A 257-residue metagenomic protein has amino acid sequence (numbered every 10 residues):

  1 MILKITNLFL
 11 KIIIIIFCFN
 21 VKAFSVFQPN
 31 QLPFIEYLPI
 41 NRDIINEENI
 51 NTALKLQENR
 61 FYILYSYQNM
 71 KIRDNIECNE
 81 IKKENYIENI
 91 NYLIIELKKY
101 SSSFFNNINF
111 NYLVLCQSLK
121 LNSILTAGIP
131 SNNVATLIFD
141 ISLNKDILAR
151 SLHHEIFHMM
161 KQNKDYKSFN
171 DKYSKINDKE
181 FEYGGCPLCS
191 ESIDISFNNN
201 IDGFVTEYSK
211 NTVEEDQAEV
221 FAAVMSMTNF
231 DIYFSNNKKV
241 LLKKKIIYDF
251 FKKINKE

Functional and structural regions predicted by a protein language model:
M1-V26: Classical Sec-dependent N-terminal signal peptides that target proteins to the secretory pathway
I2-L8, F105, E207-K210: A general structural signal for short secondary-structure junctions and capping/turn motifs
N7, Y92, N211-E215: Residue-level recognition of hydrophobic positions within alpha-helical transmembrane segments
I15-F17, M70, K210: Residues at the start of alpha-helices and the adjacent loop-to-helix junctions
N20-I95, A223, I247-E257: N-terminal low-structure segments adjacent to metalloprotease catalytic domains across cellular compartments
E36, F61-S66, N85, K99 (+4 more regions): Intrinsically disordered, low-complexity N-terminal regions enriched in serine/proline/glycine with scattered basic
M70-N132, I141: Auxiliary, metal-adjacent structural segments of Zn-dependent hydrolase domains
Y112-E257: Active-site-flanking segments in enzyme catalytic domains
